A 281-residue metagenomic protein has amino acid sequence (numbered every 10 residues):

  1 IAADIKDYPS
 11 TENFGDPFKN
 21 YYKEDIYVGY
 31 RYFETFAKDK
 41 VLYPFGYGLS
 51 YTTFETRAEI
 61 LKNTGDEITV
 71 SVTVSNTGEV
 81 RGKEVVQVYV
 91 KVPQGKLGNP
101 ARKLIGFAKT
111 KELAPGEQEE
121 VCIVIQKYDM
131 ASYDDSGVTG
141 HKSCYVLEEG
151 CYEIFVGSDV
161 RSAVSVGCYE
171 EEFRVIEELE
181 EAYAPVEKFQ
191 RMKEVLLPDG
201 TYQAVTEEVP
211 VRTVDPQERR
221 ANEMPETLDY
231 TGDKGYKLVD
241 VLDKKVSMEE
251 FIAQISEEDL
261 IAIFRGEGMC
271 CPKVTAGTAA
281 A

Functional and structural regions predicted by a protein language model:
I1, Y30, F107, L238-V241: Short clusters of hydrophobic/aromatic residues that line enzyme substrate/ligand-binding pockets
I1-K83, P115, C144-D159, A163-T231 (+2 more regions): Secreted, periplasmic, or luminal enzymes acting at the cell surface/secretory milieu
D25, Y51, T69, K83 (+6 more regions): Generic recognition of stable, solvent-exposed alpha-helical segments in well-folded globular domains
S75-T77, K91, V124-Y128: Solvent-exposed residues in well-ordered beta-strands and their adjoining turns, especially edge/terminal strands
E79-K96, R102: Short acidic, flexible loop segments centered on an aromatic residue
V86-V88, I123-I125, S136-V138, S143-V156: Contiguous beta-strand segments of beta-sheet-rich domains
K96-G140: Intrinsically disordered, low-complexity Pro/Gly/Ser/Thr-rich segments with frequent PxxP/GP/PP motifs and embedded
G232, Y236-A280: N-terminal amphipathic, basic-rich helices that act as targeting or association modules
